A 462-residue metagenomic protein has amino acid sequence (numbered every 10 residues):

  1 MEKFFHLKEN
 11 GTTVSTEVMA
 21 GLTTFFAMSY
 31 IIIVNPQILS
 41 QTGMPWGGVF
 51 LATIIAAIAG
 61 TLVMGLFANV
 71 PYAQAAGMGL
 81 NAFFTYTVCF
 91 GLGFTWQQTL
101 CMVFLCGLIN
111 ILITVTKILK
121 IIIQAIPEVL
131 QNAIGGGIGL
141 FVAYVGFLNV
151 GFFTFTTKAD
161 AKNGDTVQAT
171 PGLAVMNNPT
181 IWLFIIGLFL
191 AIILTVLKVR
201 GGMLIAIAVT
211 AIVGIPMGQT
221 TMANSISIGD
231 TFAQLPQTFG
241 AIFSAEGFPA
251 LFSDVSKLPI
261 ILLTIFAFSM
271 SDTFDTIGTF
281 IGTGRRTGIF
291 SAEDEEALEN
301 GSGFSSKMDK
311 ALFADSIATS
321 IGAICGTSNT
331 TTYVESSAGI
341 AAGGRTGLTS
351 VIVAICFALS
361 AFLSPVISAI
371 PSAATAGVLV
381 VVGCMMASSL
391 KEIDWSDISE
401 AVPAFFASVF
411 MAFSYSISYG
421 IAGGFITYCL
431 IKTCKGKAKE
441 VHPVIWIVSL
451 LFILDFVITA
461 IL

Functional and structural regions predicted by a protein language model:
M1-G48, I207-S306, I453: Helix-loop-helix hairpins and the membrane-proximal interhelical loops of multi-pass alpha-helical transport proteins
M1-N35, A56, G77-Y86, F90-I138 (+1 more regions): Helix-loop-helix junctions within the multi-pass membrane cores of secondary transporters/permeases
F26-Y30, F67-G77, N110-I113, K198-V199 (+5 more regions): Short helix-coil transition sites and intra-membrane helix breaks within transmembrane domains of multi-pass
I32-I33, A57, A82-F83, G187-L188 (+7 more regions): A generic alpha-helix surface/boundary motif
G43-A59: Loop-to-helix transition at the N-terminal end of transmembrane alpha-helices
W46-G47, Y72, W96, I417: Membrane-helix interface/capping residues of multi-pass secondary transporters
G60-Y72, I192-K198, A267-D275, D315-C325 (+3 more regions): Transmembrane alpha-helix interface/packing and boundary motifs in multi-pass membrane proteins, characterized by
L92-P216, T220, T349-L462: Membrane-embedded alpha-helical modules
